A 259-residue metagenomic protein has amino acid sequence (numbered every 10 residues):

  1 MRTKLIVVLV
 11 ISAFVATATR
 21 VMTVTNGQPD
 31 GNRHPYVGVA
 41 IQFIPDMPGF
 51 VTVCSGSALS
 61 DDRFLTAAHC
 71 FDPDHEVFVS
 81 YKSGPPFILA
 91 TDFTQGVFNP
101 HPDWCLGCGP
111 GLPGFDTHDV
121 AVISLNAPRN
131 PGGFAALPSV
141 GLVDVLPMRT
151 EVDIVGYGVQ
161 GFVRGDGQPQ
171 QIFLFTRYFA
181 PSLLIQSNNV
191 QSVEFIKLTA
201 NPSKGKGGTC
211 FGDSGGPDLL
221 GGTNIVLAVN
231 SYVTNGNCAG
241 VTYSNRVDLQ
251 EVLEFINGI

Functional and structural regions predicted by a protein language model:
M1-K4: Positively charged n-region of N-terminal signal peptides that target proteins for export
V8-A16: Bacterial N-terminal signal peptides
V15-T23: Bacterial Sec-dependent signal peptides at the C-terminal "C-region" and cleavage site
M22-V24, D30-Y36, A40, T52-D74 (+3 more regions): C-terminal subregion of chymotrypsin/trypsin-like serine protease catalytic domains
V24-R33, E76-D144, P169, N188-V190: Conserved catalytic-core segment of clan PA serine endopeptidases
P45-G49, N201-P202, G207-F211: Short loop/turn motifs at secondary-structure junctions and domain boundaries
F71, P100-W104, T199-S203, N230-N235: Short, solvent-exposed aromatic-acidic interface loops
T117-K206, N235, G240-T242, L249-I256: Chymotrypsin/trypsin-fold serine protease catalytic domain
